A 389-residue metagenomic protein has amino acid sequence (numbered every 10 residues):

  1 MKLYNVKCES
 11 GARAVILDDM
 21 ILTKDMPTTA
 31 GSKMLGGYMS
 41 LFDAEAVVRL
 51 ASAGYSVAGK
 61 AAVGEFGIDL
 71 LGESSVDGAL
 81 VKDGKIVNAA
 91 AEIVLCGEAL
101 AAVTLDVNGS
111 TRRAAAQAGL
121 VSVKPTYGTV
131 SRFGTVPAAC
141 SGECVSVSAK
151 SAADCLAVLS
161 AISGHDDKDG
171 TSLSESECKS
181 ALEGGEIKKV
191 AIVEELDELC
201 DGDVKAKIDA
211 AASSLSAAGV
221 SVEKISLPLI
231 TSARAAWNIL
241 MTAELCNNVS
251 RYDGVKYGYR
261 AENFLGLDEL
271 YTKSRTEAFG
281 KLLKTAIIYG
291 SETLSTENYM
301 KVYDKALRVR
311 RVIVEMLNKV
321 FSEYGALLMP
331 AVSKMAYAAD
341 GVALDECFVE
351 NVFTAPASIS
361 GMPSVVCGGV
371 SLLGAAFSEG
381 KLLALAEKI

Functional and structural regions predicted by a protein language model:
M1-A44, R49-A51, A62-D69, T171-E183 (+2 more regions): Short, well-ordered alpha-helical
L3-S10, K124-A206: A short helix-breaking turn/cap at a secondary-structure junction
P27-T28, I68-G72, R112-A118, G134-T135 (+3 more regions): Short acidic, glycine/serine/threonine-rich loops at helix termini
M34-Y38, E143-K150, S291-S295, L372: Short, well-ordered beta-strand elements within core beta-sheets of diverse protein domains
D43, S52, I162, V222 (+2 more regions): Glycine-rich, small-residue loops and helix-cap segments that act as flexible hinges at active-site edges
D43-A44, A51-I162, S360-G368: Short glycine/serine-rich loop segments
Y55, P125-G128, K150-D154, S160-K168 (+7 more regions): Generic secondary-structure signature for well-ordered alpha-helical cores
G170-C246, R251: Gly/Ser-rich, acidic/histidine-flanked active-site/gating loops
